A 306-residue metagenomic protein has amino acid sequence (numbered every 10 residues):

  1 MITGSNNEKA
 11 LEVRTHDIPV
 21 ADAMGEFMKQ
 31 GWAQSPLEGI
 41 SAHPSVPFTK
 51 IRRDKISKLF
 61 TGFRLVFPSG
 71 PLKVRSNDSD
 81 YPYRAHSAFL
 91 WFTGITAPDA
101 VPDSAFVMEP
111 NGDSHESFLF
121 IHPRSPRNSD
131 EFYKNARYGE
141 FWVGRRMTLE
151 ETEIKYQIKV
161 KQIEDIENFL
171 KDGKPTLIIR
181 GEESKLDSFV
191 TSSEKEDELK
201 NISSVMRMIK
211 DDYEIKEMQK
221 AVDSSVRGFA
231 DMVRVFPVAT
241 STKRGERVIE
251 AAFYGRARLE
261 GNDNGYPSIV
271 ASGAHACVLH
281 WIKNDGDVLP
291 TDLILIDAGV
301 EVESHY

Functional and structural regions predicted by a protein language model:
M1-G228: A composition/biophysics-driven feature that prefers long, compositionally simple stretches
R14, A42, V46, M208 (+2 more regions): Hydrophobic alpha-helical scaffolding
G62, P110-N111, S224-A230, P237-A239 (+3 more regions): Secondary-structure boundary elements
V74-R84, K195-I202, T242-Y306: Short catalytic-site patches enriched in acidic/histidine residues that coordinate or position cofactors/metals
F169, R234, G273-A274: Short secondary-structure capping/turn micro-motifs that flank functional sites
R207-P237, S241-A257, Y266: Active-site pocket-lining segments that scaffold enzyme catalytic pockets across diverse folds
